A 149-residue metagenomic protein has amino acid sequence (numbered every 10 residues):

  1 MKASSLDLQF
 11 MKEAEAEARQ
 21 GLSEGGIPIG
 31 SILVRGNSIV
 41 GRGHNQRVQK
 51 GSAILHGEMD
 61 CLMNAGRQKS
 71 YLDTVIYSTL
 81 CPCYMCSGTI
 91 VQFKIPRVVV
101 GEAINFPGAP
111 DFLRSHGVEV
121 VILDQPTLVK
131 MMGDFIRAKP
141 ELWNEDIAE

Functional and structural regions predicted by a protein language model:
M1-G21, L72, P82, G88-E149: Zinc-dependent deaminase
S5, P28, V48-H56, C81 (+1 more regions): Residues at secondary-structure transition points
A14, A18-G21, S31, G57 (+2 more regions): Small-residue (primarily alanine) positions within well-ordered alpha-helices, especially packing/interaction faces
P28, V75-T79, V99: Conserved beta-strand segments that form the floor/walls of ligand-binding pockets within enzyme and binding domains
I29-N37: Short beta-strand scaffold segments in enzyme catalytic cores
V40-R47: Short beta->alpha transition motifs characteristic of CBS
R47-V48, R67-Y71, F135: N-terminal [4Fe-4S]-dependent radical SAM core
I54-K94: Short HxH-centered metal-ligating active-site micro-motif
